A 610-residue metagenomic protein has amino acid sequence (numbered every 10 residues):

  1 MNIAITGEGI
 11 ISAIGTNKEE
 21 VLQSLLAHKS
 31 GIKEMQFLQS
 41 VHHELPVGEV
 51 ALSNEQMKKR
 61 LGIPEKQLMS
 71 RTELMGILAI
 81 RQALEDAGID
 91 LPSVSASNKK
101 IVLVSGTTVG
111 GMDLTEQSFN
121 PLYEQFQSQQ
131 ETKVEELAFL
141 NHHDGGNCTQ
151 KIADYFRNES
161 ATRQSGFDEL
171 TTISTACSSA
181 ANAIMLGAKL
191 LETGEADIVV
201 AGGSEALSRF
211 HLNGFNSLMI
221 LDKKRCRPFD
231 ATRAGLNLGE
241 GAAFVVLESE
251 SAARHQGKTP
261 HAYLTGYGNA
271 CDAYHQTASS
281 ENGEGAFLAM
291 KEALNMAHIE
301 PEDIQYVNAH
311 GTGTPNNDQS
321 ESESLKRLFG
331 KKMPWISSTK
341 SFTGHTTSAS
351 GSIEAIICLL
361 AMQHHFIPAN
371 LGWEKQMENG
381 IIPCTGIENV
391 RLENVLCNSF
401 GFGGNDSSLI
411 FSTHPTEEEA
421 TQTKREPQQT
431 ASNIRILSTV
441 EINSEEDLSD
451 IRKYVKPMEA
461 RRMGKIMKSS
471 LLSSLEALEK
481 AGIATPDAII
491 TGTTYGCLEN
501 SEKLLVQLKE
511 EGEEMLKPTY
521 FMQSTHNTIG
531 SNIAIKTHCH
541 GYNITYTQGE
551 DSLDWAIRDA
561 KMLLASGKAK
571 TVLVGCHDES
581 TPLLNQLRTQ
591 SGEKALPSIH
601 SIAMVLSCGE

Functional and structural regions predicted by a protein language model:
M1-D168, K189-E192, S208, N216-N237 (+6 more regions): Conserved "HGTGT" condensation-loop signature of ketosynthase/thiolase-family condensing enzymes that catalyze
E169-T175, D197-G203, T571-H577: A short, small-residue-rich loop immediately preceding and capping a beta-strand
A183: Active-site histidine-anchored catalytic micro-motif
G187-F210: Short glycine/serine-rich loop segments
